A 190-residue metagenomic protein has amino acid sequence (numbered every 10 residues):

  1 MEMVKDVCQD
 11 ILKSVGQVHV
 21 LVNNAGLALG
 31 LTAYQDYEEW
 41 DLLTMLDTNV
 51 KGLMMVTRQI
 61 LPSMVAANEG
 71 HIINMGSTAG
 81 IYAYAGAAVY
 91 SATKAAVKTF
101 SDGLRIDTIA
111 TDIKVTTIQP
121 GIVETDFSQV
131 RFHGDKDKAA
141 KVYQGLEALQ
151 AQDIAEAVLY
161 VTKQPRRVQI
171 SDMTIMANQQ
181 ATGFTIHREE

Functional and structural regions predicted by a protein language model:
M1-D6, E39: The beta1-alpha1 cofactor-binding region of Rossmann-like NAD(H)/NADP(H)-dependent oxidoreductases
T32-Y34, E38-L43: Substrate-binding pocket helix/loop in short-chain dehydrogenase/reductase
Q35, Y84-A88: Active-site loop immediately N-terminal to the catalytic Tyr-X3-Lys motif of short-chain dehydrogenase/reductase
T57, T93: Active-site helix of classical SDR
S77: Residue(s) in the substrate-gating loop at a strand-loop-helix junction that position the organic substrate next
Y82, G103-I113: Active-site-adjacent segment of SDR/Rossmann-fold oxidoreductases
T117-G121, D137-F184: C-terminal helical subdomain
